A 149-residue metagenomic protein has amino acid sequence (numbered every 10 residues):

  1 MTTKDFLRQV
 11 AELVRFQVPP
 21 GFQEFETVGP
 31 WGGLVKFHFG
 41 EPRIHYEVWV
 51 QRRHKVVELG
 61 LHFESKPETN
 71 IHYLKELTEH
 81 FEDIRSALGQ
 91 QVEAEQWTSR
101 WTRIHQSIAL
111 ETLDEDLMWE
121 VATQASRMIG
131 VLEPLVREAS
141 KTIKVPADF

Functional and structural regions predicted by a protein language model:
M1-H54, S86-E95, D148-F149: Charge-rich, low-complexity N-terminal segments
T3-R15, E76-L88, L110-P146: Ampiphathic alpha-helical segments that act as solvent-exposed interaction surfaces
G40-P42, R53, E64-E68, E111-L113: Generic structural motif
E41-H45, G89-W119: Amphipathic, soluble alpha/beta structural segments
G60-H105: Short, internal acidic amphipathic alpha-helical interface segments that mediate docking to partner proteins
